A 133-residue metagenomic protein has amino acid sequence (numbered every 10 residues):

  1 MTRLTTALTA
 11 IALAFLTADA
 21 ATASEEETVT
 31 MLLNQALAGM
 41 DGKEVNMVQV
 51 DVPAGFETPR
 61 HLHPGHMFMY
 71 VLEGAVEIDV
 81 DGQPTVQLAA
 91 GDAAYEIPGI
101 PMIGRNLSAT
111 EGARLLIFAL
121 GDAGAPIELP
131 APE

Functional and structural regions predicted by a protein language model:
T2-A7, L13-N46, D79, A94-Y95 (+1 more regions): A short, N-terminal "cap"/entry segment at the start of jelly-roll beta-barrel domains of the cupin/DSBH fold
L37-G42, V52-P53, G82-I100: Short acidic-glycine-tyrosine-enriched beta hairpin
K43, F56-F68: A short beta-loop-beta micro-motif enriched in histidine and acidic residues
E57-P59, E77, A94-R105: Histidine-centered metal-chelating micro-motifs
R60, F68-Y70, Y95-E96, L115-A119: Structural recognition of the beta-strand scaffold that forms the well-ordered cores of secreted hydrolase catalytic
H63-G82, D92: Glycine- and acidic-residue-biased ligand/ion/polar-headgroup-sensing regions
T85, I100-G124: Ligand-binding loop in jelly-roll beta-barrel domains
